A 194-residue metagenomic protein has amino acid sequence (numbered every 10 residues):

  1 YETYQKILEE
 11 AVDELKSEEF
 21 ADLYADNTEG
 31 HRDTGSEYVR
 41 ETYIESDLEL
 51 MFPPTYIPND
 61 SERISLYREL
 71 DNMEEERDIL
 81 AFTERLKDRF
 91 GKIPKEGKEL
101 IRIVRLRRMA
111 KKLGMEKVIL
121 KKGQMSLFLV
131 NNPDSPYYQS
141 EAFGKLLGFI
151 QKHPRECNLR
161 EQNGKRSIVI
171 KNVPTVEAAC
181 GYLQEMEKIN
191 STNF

Functional and structural regions predicted by a protein language model:
Y1-F194: Accessory helical-bundle/CTD segments and flexible terminal tails appended to RecA-like ATPase motors
